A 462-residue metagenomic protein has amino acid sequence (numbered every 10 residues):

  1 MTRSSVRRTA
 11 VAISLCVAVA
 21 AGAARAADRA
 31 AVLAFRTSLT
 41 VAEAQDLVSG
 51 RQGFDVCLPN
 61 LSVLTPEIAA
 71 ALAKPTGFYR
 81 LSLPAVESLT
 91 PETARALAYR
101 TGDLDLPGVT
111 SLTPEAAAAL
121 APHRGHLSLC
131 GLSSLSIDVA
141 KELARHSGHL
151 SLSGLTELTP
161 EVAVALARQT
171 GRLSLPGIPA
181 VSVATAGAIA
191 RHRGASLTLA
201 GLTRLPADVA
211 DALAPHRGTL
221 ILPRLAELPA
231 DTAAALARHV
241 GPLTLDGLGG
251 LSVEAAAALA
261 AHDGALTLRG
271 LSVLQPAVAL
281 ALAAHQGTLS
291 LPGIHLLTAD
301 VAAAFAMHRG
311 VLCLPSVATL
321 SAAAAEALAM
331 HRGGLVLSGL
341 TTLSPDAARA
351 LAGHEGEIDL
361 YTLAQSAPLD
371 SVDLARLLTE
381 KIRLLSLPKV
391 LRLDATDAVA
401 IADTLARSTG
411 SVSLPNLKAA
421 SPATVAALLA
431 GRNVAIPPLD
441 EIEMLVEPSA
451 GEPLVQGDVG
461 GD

Functional and structural regions predicted by a protein language model:
M1-A12: Bacterial N-terminal signal peptides that target proteins for export
A10-A20: Bacterial N-terminal signal peptides
G22-A26: Boundary at the C-terminal end of the N-terminal hydrophobic targeting segment
R29-T37, G50-P66, K74-L89, A98-T113 (+15 more regions): Concave beta-strand-loop units of leucine-rich repeat
L39-D46: Glycine-rich short-loop/terminal segments
A116, V162, T185, T232 (+1 more regions): Conserved beta/loop motifs at nucleotide-recognition and modification sites
